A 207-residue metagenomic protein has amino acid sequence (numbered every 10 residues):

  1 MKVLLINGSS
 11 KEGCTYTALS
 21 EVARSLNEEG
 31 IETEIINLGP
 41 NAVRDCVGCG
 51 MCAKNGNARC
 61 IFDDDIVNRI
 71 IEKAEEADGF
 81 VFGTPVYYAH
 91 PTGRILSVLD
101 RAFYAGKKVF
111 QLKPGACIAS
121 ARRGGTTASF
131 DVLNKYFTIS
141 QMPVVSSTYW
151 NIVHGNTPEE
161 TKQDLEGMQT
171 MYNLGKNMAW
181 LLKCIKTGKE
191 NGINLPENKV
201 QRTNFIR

Functional and structural regions predicted by a protein language model:
M1-A105, T161-R207: N-terminal beta1-alpha1-beta2 submodule of the flavodoxin-like/Rossmannoid cofactor-binding fold
A42-D45, G124-T126, T157: A short beta-to-alpha transition loop/helix N-cap that caps and shapes the active-site region
G93-R94, Y104-I152, L165-T170: Short, glycine-/small-residue-rich phosphate/pyrophosphate-handling segment
A119, F137-I139, N156-T157, L174 (+1 more regions): Short alpha-helical linear motifs
N151-E160: Internal, active-site/partner-interface "lid" segment
